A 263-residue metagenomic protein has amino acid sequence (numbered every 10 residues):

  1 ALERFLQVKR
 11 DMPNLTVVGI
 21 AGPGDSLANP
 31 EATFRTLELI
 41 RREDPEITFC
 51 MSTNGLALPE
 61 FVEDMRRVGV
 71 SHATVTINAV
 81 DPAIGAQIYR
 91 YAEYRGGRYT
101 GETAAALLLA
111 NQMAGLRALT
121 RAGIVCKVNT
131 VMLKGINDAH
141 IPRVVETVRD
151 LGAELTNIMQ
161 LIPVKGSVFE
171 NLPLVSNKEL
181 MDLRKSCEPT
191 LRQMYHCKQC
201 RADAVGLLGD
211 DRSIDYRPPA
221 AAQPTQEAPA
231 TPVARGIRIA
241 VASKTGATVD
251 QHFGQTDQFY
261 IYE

Functional and structural regions predicted by a protein language model:
A1-I20, N29-R35, R42: Conserved alpha-helical substructure of the radical SAM core
E3-Q7, R35, A114, R143 (+2 more regions): Alpha-helical elements of Rossmann-like donor-binding domains used by nucleotide-donor carbohydrate transfer enzymes
L15-V18, I47-F49, C126, K198: Residue-level recognition of the N-termini of beta-strands and the immediately preceding loop/turn
G22-P23, T130-M132, R184: Short glycine-centered, acidic/aromatic-flanked micro-motifs in structured strand/loop junctions that mark active-site
L27-M159, V164: Conserved AdoMet/S-adenosylmethionine-binding subsite of the radical SAM
P142-P232: Auxiliary Fe-S-binding modules of radical SAM enzymes
A221-E263: Non-catalytic interface/targeting segments
